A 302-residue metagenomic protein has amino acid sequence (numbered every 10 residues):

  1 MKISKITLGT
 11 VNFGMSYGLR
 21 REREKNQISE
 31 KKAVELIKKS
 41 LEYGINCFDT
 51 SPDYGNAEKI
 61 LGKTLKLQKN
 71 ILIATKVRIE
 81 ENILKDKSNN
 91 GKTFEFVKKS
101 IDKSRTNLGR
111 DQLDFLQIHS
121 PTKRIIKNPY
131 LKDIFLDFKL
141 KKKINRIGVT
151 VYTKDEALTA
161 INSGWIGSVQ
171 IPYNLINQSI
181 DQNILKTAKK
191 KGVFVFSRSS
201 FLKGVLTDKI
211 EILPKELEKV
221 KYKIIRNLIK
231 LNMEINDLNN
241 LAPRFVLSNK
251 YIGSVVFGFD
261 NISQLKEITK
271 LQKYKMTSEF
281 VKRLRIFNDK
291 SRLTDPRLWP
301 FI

Functional and structural regions predicted by a protein language model:
M1-I71: N-terminal binding-site loop/beta-alpha segment at the start of enzyme catalytic domains that lines or forms
K2, G62-L72, R105-G109, K139 (+2 more regions): Acidic (Asp/Glu)-rich catalytic clusters
M15-R20, E80-K87, L206-D208: A short acidic, helix-capping loop that chelates divalent metal ions and anchors anionic groups
R20-Q27, D86-K92, E211-P214: Short glycine-enriched, charge-decorated loop/helix-capping segments at active-site entrances that position
K25-S40, K92-L108, V151-T159, A242: Short, acidic/polar
E42-I45, R110-L113, I144, I166 (+1 more regions): A structural motif
R105-R124: Active-site groove signature of glycoside hydrolases
P121-D289, L293-T294, L298-I302: Beta/alpha (TIM)-barrel catalytic core signal, keyed to glycine-rich beta->alpha loops juxtaposed to Asp/Glu that bind
